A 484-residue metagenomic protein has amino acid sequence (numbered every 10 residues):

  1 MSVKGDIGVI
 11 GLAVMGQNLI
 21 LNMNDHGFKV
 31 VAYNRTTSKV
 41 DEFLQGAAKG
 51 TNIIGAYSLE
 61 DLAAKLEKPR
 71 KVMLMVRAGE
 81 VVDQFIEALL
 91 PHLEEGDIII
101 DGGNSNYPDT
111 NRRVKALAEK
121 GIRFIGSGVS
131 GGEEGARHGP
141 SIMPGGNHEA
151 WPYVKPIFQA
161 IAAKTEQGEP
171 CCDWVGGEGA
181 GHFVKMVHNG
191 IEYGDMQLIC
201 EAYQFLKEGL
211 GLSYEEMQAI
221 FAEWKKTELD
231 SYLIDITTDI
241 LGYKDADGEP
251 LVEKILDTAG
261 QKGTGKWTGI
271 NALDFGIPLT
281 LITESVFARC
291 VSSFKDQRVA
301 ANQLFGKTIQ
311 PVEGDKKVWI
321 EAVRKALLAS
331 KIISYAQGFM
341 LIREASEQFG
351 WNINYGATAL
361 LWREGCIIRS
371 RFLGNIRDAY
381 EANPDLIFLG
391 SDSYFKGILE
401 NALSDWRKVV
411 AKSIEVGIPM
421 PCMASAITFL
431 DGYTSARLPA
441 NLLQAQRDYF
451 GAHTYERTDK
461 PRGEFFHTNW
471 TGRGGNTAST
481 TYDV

Functional and structural regions predicted by a protein language model:
M1-R70, H92-G96, G132-R137: NAD(P)+-binding Rossmann beta1-loop-alpha1 motif at the extreme N-terminus of oxidoreductases
I54-D61, A78-I86: Glycine-rich, highly charged phosphate/nucleotide-binding loops
V82-F85, I100, N106-Q218, T227-P250 (+2 more regions): Rossmann-fold dinucleotide-binding core
H182, K207-L212, A219, T227-I332 (+1 more regions): Interdomain hinge/lid region at the active-site interface of Rossmann-like NAD(P)-dependent oxidoreductases
E223, S346-Y380: Small-residue-rich helix-loop
E400, D405-V484: C-terminal amphipathic alpha-helical interaction region
